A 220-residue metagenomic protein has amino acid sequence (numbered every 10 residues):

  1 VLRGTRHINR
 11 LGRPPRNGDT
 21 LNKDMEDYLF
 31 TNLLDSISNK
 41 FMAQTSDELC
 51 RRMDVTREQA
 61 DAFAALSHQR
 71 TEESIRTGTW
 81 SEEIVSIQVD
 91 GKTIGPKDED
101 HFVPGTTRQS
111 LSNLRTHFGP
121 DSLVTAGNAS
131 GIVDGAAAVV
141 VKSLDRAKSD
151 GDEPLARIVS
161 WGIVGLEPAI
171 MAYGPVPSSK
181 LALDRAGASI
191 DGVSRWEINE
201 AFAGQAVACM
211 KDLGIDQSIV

Functional and structural regions predicted by a protein language model:
V1, D61-L66, I84-V89, D152-I163 (+2 more regions): Beta-strand segments within the central parallel beta-sheet cores of soluble alpha/beta enzyme folds
V1-E48: Flexible glycine-/small-residue-enriched beta->alpha junction loops that bind anionic phosphate/pyrophosphate groups
D24-F30, T116-T125, R157-V164, S218-V220: Glycine/charged-rich beta-loop-alpha catalytic/anionic-binding loops adjacent to active sites
L33-F41, R51-D54, E58-A65, S122-A138 (+2 more regions): Active-site pocket-shaping loop/turn-to-helix segments
L49-D54, A147-P154, K180-R195, M210-D216: Phosphate/pyrophosphate-binding loops at sites that engage ATP/ADP/AMP, CoA/4′-phosphopantetheine, polyphosphate
Q59-S149, D212-I219: N-terminal extracellular/periplasmic Venus flytrap/periplasmic-binding protein-like
P96-H101, P168-P175, E200-S218: Short glycine/threonine-rich loop-to-helix capping motif typified by GTGT followed within a few residues by an Asp-Pro
